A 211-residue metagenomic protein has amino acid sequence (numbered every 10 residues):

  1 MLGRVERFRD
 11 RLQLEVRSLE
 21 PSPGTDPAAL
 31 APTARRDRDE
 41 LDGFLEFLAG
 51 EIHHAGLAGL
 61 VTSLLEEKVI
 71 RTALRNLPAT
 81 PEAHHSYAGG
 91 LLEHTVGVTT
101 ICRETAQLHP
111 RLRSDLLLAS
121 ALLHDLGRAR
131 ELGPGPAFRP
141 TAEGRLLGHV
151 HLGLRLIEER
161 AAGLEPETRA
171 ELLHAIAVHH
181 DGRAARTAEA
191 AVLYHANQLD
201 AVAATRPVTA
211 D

Functional and structural regions predicted by a protein language model:
M1-A31: OB-fold single-stranded nucleic acid-binding module
G3, E20, A88, L92 (+1 more regions): Metal-centered catalytic cores of metalloenzymes
E6, L45-L48, A203-R206: Short, Φ-rich (hydrophobic/aromatic) sequence segments
R11, S18, V69, A73 (+5 more regions): Residue-level preference for alpha-helix termini and adjacent loops
L19-S22, T33-R36, R139-P140, Y194-Q198: Short, low-complexity, polar/charged sequence segments that are solvent-exposed and flexible
P27-E143, A185: Acidic/His-rich, divalent-metal-binding segments that scaffold phosphate/diphosphate chemistry
E93-H94, E104-T209: Divalent metal-dependent catalytic cores for phosphoryl transfer on phosphate-bearing substrates
